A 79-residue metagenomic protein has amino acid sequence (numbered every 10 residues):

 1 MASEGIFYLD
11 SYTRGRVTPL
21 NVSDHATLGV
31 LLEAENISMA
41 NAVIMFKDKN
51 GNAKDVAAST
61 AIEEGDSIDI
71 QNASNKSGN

Functional and structural regions predicted by a protein language model:
M1-N79: Ubiquitin-like/PB1-type beta-grasp interaction modules and other compact soluble beta-rich domains
